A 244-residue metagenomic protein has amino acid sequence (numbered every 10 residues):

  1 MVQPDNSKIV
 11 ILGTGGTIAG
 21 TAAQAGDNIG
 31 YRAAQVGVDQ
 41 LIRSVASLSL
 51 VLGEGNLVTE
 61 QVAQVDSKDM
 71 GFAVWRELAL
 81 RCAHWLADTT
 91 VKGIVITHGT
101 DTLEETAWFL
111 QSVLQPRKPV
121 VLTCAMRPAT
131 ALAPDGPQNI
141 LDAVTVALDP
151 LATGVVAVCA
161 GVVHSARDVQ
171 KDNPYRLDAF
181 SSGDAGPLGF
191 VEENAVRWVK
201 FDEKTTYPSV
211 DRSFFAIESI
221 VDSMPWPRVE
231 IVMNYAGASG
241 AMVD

Functional and structural regions predicted by a protein language model:
M1-W85: ATP/NTP phosphate-donor binding region
D5-N6, L12, G16, G37-S49 (+1 more regions): Accessory alpha-helical/coil subdomains and C-terminal extensions that flank or cap enzyme catalytic cores
L12-T14, I96-H98, V121-C124, V156-G161 (+1 more regions): Short beta-strand segments
G16-A19, H98-E104, V162-H164: Gly/Ser/Thr-rich loops at beta-strand to alpha-helix junctions that form or flank small-molecule/cofactor-binding
G20-T21, T102-A107, G136-I140: Short glycine/serine/threonine-rich phosphate/pyrophosphate-binding segments that cradle anionic phosphate groups
D88-G93, R228: Short acidic/histidine-rich motifs immediately flanking catalytic phosphotransfer sites in two-component signaling
I96-K118: Short Gly/Thr/Asp-enriched flexible loops that form oxyanion-binding sites at enzyme active sites
L122-V196: Internal gly/pro-rich beta-alpha loop/helix module that stabilizes soluble enzyme cofactors or their anionic handles
